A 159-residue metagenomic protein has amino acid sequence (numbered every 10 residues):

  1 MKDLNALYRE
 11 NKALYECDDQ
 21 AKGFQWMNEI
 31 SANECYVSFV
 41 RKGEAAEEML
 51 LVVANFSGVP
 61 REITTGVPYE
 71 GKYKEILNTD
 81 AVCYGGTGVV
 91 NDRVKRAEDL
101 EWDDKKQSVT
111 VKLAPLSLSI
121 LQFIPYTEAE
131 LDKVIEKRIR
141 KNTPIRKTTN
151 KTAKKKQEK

Functional and structural regions predicted by a protein language model:
M1-K159: Carbohydrate-interacting/catalytic domains
